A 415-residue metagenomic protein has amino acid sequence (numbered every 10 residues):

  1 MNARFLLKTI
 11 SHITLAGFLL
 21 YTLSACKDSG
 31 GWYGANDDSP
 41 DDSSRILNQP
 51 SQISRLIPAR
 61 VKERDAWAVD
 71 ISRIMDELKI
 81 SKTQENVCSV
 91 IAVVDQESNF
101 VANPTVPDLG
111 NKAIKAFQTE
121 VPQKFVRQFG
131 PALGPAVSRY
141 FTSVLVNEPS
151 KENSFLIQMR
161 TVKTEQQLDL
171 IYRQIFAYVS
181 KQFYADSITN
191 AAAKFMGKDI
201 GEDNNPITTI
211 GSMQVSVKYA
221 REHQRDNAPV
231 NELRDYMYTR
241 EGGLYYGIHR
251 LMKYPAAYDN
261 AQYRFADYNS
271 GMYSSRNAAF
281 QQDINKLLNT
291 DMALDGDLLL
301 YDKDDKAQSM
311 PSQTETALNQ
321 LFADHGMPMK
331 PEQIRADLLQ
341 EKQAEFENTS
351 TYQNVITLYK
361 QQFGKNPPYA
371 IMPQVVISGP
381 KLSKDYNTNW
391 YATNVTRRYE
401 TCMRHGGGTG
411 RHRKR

Functional and structural regions predicted by a protein language model:
M1-N2, A25-R415: Cell-wall glycan-active module
N2-I13: Bacterial N-terminal signal peptides that target proteins for export
H12-T22: Bacterial N-terminal signal peptides
